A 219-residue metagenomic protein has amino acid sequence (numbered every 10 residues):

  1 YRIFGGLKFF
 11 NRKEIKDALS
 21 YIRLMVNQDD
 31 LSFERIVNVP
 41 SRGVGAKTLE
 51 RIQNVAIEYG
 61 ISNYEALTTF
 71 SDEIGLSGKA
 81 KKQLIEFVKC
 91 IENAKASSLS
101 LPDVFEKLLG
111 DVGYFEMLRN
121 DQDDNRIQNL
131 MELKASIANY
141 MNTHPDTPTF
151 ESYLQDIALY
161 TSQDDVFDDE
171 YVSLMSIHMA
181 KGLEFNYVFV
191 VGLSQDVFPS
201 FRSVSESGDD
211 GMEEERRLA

Functional and structural regions predicted by a protein language model:
Y1-F10, A18: Conserved RecA-like ASCE P-loop NTPase motor core of nucleic-acid helicases/translocases
R12, L19-A219: Conserved helicase C-terminal RecA-like lobe
